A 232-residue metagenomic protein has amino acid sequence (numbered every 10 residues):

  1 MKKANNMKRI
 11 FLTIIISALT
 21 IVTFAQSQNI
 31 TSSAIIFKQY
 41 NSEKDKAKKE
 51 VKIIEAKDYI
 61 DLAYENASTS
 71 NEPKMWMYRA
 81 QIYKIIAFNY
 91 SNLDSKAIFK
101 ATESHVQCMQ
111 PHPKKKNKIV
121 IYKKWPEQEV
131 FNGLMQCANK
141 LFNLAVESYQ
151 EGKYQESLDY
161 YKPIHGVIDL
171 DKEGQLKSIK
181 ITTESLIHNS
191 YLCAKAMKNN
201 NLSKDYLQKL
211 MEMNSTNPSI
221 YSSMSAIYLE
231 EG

Functional and structural regions predicted by a protein language model:
M1-S33: Bacterial Sec-dependent N-terminal signal peptides
Q26-T31, K124-L141, G174-E184: TPR-adjacent "capping" and linker segments in tetratricopeptide-repeat scaffold/adaptor proteins
Y40-E156: Post-signal peptide N-terminal segment of secreted/secretory-pathway proteins
S70-E72, D171, N200, N217: Residue-level recognition of tetratricopeptide repeat
P73-M75, E173-Q175, L186, I220: TPR alpha-solenoid repeat register
Y78, T182, N189-L192, S223: Canonical tetratricopeptide repeat
